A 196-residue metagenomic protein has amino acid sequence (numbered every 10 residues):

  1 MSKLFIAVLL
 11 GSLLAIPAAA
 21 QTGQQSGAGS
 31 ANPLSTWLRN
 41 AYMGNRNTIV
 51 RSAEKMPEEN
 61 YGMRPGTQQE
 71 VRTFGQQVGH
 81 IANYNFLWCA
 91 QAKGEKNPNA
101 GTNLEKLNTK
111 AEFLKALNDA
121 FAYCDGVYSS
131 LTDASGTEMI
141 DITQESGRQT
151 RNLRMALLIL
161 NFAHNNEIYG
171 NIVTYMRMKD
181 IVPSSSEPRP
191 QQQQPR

Functional and structural regions predicted by a protein language model:
M1-S2: N-terminal secretory signal peptides that target proteins for export/translocation
F5-P17: Bacterial N-terminal signal peptides
A18-T22: Boundary at the C-terminal end of the N-terminal hydrophobic targeting segment
G23-N47: Short N-terminal segments immediately surrounding and downstream of signal-peptide cleavage
R39, M43, N47-V50, Y61-T102 (+1 more regions): Short, contiguous alpha-helical
T48, S52-A53, C89, Y123 (+1 more regions): Well-ordered alpha-helical scaffold segments within catalytic/enzyme domains
P57-Y61, K93, S129, D133-G136: Short, flexible helix-adjacent loops and helix caps
K106-T143, T150-I168: Acidic/histidine-rich alpha-helical segments that form the ligand environment of transition-metal centers
